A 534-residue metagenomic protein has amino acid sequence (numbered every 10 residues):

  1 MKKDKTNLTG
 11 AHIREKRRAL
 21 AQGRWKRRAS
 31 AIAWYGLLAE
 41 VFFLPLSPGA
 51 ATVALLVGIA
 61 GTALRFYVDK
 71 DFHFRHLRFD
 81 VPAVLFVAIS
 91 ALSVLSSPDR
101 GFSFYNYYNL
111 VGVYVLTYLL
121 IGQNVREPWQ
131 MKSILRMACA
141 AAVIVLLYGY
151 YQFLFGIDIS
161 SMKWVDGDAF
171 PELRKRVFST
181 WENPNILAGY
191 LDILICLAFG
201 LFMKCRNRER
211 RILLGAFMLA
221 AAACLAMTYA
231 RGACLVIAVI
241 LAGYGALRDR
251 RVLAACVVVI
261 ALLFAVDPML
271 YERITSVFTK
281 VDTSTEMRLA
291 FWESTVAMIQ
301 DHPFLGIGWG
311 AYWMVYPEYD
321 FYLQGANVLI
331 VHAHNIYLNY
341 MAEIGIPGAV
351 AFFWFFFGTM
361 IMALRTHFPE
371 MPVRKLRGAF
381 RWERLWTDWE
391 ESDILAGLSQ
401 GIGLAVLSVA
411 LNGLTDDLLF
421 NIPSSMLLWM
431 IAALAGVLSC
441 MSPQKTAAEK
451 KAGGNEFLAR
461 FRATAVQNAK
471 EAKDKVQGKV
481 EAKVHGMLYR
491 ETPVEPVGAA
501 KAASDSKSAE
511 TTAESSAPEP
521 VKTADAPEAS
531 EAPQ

Functional and structural regions predicted by a protein language model:
M1-F102, L116, R126-C139, K204-R211 (+3 more regions): Transmembrane signal-anchor hairpin modules in multi-pass inner-membrane enzymes, especially those that act on
G36-E40, A91-L92, L116, K132-L173 (+7 more regions): Alpha-helical transmembrane segments of multi-pass inner-membrane proteins
E40-A50, M341-I344, W386-V437: Membrane helix-loop boundary segments at the extracytoplasmic
P48-F66, Y107-Y118, L187-I195, C234-A242 (+3 more regions): Membrane-embedded alpha-helical segments of multi-pass membrane proteins, especially the transmembrane helices
L95, L147, Y151-G156, T228 (+4 more regions): A membrane-periplasm/extracellular boundary helix in multi-pass inner-membrane enzymes that assemble envelope glycans
G101-N106, S179-P184, T228-G232, I330-N335 (+1 more regions): Membrane-interface catalytic loops of GT-C/OST-like multi-pass glycosylation enzymes that act
I157-E172, E272, Y316-D320, K375-F380: Peri-membrane helix termini and adjoining interfacial loops of integral membrane proteins
P171-L173, T279-E293, L305-I344, R365-V373: Long extracytoplasmic/lumenal interhelical loops at the membrane interface of multi-pass membrane proteins
